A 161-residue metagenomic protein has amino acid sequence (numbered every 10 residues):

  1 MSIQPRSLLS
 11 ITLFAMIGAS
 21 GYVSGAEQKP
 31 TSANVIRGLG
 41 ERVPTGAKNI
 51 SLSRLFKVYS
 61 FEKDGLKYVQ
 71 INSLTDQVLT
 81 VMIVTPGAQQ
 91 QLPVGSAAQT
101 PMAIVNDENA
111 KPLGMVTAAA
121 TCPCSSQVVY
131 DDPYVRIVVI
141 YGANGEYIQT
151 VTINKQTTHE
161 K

Functional and structural regions predicted by a protein language model:
S2-I11: Bacterial N-terminal signal peptides that target proteins for export
S10-A19: Bacterial N-terminal signal peptides
A15, N49, F61-E62, P123 (+1 more regions): Short linear sequence motifs
G25-V94, K155-T157: N-terminal secretory signal peptides
L74, V78, A88, A98 (+2 more regions): Generic hydrophobic, helix-prone segments enriched in Leu/Val/Ile
I83-C122: An exposed acidic His-Trp-rich patch
L113-K161: C-terminal partner/receptor-binding element of secreted or periplasmic proteins
